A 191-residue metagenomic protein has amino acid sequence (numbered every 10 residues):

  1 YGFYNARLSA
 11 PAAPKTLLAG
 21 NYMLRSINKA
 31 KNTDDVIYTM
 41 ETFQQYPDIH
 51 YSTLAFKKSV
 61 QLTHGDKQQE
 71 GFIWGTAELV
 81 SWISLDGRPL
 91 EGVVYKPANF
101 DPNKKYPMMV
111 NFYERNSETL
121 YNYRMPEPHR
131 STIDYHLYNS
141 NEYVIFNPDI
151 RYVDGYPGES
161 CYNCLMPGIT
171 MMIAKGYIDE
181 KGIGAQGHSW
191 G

Functional and structural regions predicted by a protein language model:
N5-A12: Long hydrophobic segments that form regular secondary structure
P11, R25-G191: Serine-hydrolase catalytic core recognition
L17-Y22: Surface loop/turn motifs at the tips and blade-to-blade linkers of beta-strand repeat domains
